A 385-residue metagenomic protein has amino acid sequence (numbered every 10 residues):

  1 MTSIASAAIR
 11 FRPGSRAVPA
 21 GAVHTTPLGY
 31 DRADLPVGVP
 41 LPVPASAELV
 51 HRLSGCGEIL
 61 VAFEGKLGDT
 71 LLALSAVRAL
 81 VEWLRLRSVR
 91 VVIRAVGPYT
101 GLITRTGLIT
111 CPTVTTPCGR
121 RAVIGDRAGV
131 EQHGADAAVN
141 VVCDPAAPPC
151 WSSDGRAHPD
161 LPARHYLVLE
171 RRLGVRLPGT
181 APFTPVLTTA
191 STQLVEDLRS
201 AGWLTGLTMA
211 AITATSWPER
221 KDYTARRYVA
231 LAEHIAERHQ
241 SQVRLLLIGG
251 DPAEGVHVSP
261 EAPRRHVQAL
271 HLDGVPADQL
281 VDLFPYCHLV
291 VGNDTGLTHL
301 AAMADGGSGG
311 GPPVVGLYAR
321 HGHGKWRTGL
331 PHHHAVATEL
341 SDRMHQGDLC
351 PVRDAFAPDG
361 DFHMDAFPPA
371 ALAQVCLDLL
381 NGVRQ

Functional and structural regions predicted by a protein language model:
T2-P13, V18, L28-D160, Q279-L283 (+2 more regions): Active-site and donor-binding regions of nucleotide-sugar-utilizing enzymes
G57-E58, W203-A211, Q242-L246: Charged active-site motifs of nucleotide-sugar-dependent glycosyltransferases
E64, V96-P98, T215, I248-G250 (+1 more regions): Cofactor-binding loop segments of dinucleotide-utilizing enzymes, especially the Rossmann-like FAD- and NAD(P)+-binding
A95-V96, T213, N293-D294: Replace "coordinates the UDP/GDP/TDP-sugar" with "coordinates nucleotide-activated sugar donors
T100-P112, V256-Q268, R327-L330: Short, aromatic/basic amphipathic alpha-helical patches
P145-K221, A225: Mid-sequence helix-capping/hinge segment at a functional interface
A225-R320, G324: Donor-binding and catalytic core of enzymes assembling or modifying cell-surface/extracellular glycoconjugates
A302-Q385: Nucleotide-sugar donor-binding patch of glycosyltransferase catalytic domains
